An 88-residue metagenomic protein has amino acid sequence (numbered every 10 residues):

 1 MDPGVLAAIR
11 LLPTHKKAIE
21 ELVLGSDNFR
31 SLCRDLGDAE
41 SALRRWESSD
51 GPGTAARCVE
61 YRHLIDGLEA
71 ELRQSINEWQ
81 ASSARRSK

Functional and structural regions predicted by a protein language model:
M1-K88: Extended, charge-rich alpha-helical interface modules
